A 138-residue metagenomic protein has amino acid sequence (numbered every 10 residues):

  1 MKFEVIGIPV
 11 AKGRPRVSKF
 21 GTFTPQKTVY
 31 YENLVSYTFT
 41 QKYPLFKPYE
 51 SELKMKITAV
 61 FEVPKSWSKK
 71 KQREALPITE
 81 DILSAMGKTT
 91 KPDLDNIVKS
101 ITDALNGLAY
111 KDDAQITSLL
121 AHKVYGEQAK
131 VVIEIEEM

Functional and structural regions predicted by a protein language model:
M1-M138: Acidic, proline/glycine-enriched N-terminal capping motif
